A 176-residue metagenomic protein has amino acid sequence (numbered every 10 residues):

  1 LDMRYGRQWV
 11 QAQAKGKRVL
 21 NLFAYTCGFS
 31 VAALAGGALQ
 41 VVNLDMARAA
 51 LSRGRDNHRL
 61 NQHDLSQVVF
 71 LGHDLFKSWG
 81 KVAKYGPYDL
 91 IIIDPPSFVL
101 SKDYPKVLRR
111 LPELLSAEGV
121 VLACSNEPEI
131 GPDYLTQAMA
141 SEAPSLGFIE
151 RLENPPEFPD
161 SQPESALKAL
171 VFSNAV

Functional and structural regions predicted by a protein language model:
L1-K17: SAM-dependent Rossmann-like transferase core, predominantly class I methyltransferases with a strong bias toward
A14, Q62, L114-S116: A generic alpha-to-beta junction signature in SAM-dependent methyltransferases
G16-Y25: Conserved class I S-adenosyl-L-methionine
T26-L39: Conserved SAM-binding loop of SAM-dependent methyltransferases across substrates and taxa, primarily the Class I
Q40-D45: Conserved SAM-binding motif I beta-strand of class I
A47-I92: S-adenosyl-L-methionine
L75-S78, V82-E142: S-adenosylmethionine
V120-V176: C-terminal catalytic and target-recognition region of SAM-dependent MTase-like enzymes, primarily methyltransferases
